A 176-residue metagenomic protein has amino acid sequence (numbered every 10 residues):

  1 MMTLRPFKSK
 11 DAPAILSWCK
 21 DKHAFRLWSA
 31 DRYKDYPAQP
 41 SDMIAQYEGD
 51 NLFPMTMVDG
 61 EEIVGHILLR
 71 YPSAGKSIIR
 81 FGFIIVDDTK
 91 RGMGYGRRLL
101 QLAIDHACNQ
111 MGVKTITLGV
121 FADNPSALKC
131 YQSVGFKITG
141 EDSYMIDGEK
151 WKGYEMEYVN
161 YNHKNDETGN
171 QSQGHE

Functional and structural regions predicted by a protein language model:
M1-T3: Extreme N-terminal starter segment of soluble prokaryotic enzymes
P6-A12, S17-R91, L100-L102, H106 (+3 more regions): Acetyl-CoA-dependent GNAT
V58, H66-L68, G96, I104 (+5 more regions): Residue-level detection of beta-strand scaffold positions
I67, G140-E141: Short structured motifs
P72, E141-D142: Residue-level recognition of beta-strand microenvironments
F83, D87-Q101, T115, F121-K129 (+1 more regions): Conserved glycine-rich acetyl-CoA-binding loop
K114-T117, F121-L128, S133-K137, S143-E176: C-terminal "cap" of GNAT-fold acetyltransferases
